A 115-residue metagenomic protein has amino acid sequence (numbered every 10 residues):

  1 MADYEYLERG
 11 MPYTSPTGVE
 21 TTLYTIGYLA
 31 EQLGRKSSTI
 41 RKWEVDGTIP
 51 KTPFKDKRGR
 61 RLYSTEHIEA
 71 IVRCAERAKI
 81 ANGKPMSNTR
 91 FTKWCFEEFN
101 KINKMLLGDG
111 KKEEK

Functional and structural regions predicted by a protein language model:
M1, N100-K115: Extended, charged low-complexity alpha-helical coiled-coils and adjacent intrinsically disordered tails
A2-G18, F54, A78: Short helix->loop/beta-hairpin flanking segments within DNA-binding domains
E8-W43: Polyanion-binding surface elements
L23-T25, P50-R77: Short helix-start
L33, E44, I71-A75: Amphipathic alpha-helical interface segments used for dimerization/assembly
D46-T48: The DNA-recognition helices of helix-turn-helix-type DNA-binding domains
H67-L106: A short, Lys/Arg-enriched interface patch at domain edges and termini
